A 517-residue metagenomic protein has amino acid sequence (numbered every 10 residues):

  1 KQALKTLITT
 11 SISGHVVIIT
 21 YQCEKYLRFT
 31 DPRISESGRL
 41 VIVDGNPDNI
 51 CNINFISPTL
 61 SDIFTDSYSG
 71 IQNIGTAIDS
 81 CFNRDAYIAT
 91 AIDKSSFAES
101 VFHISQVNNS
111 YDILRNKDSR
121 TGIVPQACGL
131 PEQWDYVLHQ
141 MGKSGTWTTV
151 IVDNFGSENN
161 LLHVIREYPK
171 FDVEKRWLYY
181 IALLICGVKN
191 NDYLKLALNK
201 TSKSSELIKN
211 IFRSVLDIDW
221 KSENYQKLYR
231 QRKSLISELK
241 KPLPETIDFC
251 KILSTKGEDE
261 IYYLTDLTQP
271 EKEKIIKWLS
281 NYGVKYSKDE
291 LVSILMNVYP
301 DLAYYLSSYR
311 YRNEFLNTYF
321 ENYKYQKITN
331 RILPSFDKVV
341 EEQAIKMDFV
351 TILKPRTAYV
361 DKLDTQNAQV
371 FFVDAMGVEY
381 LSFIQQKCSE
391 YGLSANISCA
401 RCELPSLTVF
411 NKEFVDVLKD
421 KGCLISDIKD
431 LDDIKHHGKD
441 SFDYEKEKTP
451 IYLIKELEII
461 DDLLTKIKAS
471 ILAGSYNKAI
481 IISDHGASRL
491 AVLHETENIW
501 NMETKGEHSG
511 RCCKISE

Functional and structural regions predicted by a protein language model:
K1-A368, A375-A479, S483-E517: …; additionally, a secondary subgroup of soluble metalloenzymes is captured
